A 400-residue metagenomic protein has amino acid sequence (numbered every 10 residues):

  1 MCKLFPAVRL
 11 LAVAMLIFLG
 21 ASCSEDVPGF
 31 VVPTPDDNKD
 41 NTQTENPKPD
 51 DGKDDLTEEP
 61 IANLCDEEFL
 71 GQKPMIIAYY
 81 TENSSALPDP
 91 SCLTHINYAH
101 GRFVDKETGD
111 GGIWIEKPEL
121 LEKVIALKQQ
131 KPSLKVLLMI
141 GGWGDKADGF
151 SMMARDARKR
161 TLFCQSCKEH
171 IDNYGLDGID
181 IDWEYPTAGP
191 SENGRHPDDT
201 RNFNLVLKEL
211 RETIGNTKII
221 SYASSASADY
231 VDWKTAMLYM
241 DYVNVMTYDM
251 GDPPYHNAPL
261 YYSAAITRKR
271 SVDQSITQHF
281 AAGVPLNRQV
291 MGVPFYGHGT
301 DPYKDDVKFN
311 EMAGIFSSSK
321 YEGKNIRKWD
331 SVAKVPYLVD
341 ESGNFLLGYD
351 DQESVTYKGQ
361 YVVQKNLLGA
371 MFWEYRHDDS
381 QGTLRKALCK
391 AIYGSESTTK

Functional and structural regions predicted by a protein language model:
M1-L4, L16-L70: Bacterial Sec-dependent N-terminal signal peptides
D55-I171: Glycan-recognition patch characteristic of GH18 chitinases/ENGases and related GlcNAc/peptidoglycan-binding proteins
L56, P60-L64, I140, R288-Y361 (+1 more regions): Glycan-binding loop/region signatures in secreted carbohydrate-active enzymes
D66-L70, L121-L137, G141-G142, F203-K218 (+3 more regions): Surface-exposed amphipathic alpha-helices with a cationic face
Y80, H100, L138-G142, W183-Y185 (+4 more regions): A cross-domain feature marking catalytic cores of carbohydrate-active enzymes and several ubiquitous metabolic/repair
I96, L138, I181, V243 (+3 more regions): Conserved, mostly hydrophobic/aromatic
D105-E119, Q165, P186-K320: Substrate-binding surface in catalytic domains of secreted glycosidases
K168, D172, D180-A226, Y349-K400: Active-site and adjacent substrate-binding regions of carbohydrate-active enzymes
